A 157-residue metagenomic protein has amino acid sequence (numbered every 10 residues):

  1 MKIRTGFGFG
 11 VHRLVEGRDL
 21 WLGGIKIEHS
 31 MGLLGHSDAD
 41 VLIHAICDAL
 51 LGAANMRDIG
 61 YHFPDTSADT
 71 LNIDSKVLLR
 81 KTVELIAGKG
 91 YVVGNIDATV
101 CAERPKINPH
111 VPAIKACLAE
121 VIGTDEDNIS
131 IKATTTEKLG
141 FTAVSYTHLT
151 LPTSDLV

Functional and structural regions predicted by a protein language model:
K2-P112, I122: RNase III-family endoribonuclease catalytic core
H12, N128-I131, T150: Generic detector of short alpha-helix boundary/capping microenvironments and adjacent low-complexity segments
G94, S145-Y146: A short, structural micro-pattern
D97-A102, K106, P112-A143: Short, conserved loop-to-beta-strand elements that form functional interface hotspots
T147-T153: Conserved small/polar residues in nucleotide/adenosyl-binding loops
